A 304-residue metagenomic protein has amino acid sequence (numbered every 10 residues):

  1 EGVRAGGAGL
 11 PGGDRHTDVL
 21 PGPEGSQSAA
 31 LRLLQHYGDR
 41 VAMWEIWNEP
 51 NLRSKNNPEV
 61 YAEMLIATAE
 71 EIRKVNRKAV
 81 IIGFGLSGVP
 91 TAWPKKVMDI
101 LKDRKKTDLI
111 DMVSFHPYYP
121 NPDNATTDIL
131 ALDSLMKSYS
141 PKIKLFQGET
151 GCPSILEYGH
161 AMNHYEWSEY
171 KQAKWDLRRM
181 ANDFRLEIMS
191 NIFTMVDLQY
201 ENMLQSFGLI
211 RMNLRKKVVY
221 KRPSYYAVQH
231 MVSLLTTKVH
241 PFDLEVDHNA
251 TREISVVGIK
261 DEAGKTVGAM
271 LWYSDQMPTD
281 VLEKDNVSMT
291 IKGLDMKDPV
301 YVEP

Functional and structural regions predicted by a protein language model:
E1-D111, H116-P120: Substrate-binding cleft and catalytic face of glycoside hydrolase catalytic domains, especially the flexible beta-alpha
L20, E24, K55, E59-A62 (+4 more regions): Soluble non-cytosolic domains of exported or imported proteins
A29, L33, V60-T68, W93-V97 (+4 more regions): A general structural detector for well-ordered alpha-helical segments in enzyme core domains, enriched
H36-R40, T68-A79, K106-L109, L135-K142 (+3 more regions): A structural motif corresponding to the C-terminal end of an alpha-helix and its immediate exit/capping segment
W44, M64-P94, M112, Y139-L156 (+2 more regions): Aromatic-lined carbohydrate-recognition surfaces of secreted/lumenal glycan-active proteins
C152-L235, V239-I254: Aromatic/acidic polysaccharide-binding cleft in carbohydrate-active enzymes
D247-D298: Carbohydrate-binding surface patches
P299-E303: Change to "...patches in solvent-exposed regions of secreted, membrane-anchored, or virion-exposed structural
